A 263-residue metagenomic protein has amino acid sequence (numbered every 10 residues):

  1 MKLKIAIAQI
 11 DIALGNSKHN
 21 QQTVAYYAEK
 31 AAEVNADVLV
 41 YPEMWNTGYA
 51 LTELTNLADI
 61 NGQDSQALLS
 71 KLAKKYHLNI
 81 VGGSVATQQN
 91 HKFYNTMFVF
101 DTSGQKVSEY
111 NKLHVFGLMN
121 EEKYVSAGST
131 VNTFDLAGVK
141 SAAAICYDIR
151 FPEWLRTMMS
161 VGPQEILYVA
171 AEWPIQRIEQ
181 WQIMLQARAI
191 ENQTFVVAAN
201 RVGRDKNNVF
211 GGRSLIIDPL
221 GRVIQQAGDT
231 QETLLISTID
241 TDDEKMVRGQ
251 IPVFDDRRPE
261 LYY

Functional and structural regions predicted by a protein language model:
M1-I7: Extreme N-terminal starter segment of soluble prokaryotic enzymes
Q9-L14: Short polar catalytic/cofactor-binding loops
S17-K18, A25-S103, E109, P174-N192: Cys-nucleophile CN-hydrolase/nitrilase-fold catalytic domain and related Cys-dependent amidase chemistry that acts on
V38, S141, E165-I166: Structural motif
T47, L54, F98, Y110-F116 (+2 more regions): Short beta->alpha transition motifs characteristic of CBS
G62-V81, R150-L234: CN hydrolase (nitrilase-like) catalytic-core segments centered on the catalytic cysteine and neighboring Lys/Glu
Q88-V161, P174-I183, M246-V253, Y263: Active-site catalytic loop in hydrolytic enzyme cores
E109, T133, R201-Y263: C-terminal beta-strand edge segments of enzyme domains
